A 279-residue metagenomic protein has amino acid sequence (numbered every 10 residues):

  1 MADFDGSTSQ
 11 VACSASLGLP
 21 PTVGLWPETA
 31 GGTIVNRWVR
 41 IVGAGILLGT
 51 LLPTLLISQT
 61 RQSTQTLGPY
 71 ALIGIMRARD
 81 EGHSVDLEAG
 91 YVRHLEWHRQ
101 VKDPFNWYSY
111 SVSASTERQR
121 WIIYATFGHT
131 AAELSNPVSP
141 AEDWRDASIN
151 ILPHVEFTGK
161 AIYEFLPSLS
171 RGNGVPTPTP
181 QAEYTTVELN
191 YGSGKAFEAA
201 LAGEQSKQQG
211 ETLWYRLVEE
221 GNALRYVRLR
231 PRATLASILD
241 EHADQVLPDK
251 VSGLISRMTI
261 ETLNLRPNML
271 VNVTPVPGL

Functional and structural regions predicted by a protein language model:
G43-T54: Bacterial N-terminal signal peptides
L56-S58: Boundary at the C-terminal end of the N-terminal hydrophobic targeting segment
T60-Q65, R93-Y108, A114-R120, A125-Y163 (+4 more regions): An amphipathic, aromatic/His-enriched active-site/gating alpha helix that lines ligand/cofactor pockets
T66-R99: N-terminal targeting signals for Sec/Tat export/insertion, comprising classic cleavable signal peptides
I73-R77, F165-L213, V227-L229: Surface-exposed interaction/gating patches
